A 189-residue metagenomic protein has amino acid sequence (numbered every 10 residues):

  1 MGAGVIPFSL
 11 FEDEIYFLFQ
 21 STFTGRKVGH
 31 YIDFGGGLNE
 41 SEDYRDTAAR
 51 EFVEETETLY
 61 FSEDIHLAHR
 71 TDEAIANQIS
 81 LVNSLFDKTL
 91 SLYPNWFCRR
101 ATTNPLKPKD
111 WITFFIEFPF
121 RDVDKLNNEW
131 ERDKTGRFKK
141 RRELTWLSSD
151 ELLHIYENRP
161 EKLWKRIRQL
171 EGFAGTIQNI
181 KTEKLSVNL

Functional and structural regions predicted by a protein language model:
M1-F34, Y60-F61: N-terminal strand-loop-strand
A3, G36, E40, Y44 (+2 more regions): Conserved aromatic-histidine-acidic binding/catalytic patches
F8-F11, V53-E63, F118-V123, L152: Short regulatory "switch" loops immediately downstream of catalytic or recognition motifs within protein catalytic
F11, F23, G37-N39, T71-E73 (+1 more regions): Short, solvent-exposed coil/turn elements at secondary-structure transition points
G25-H30, F86-L189: Nudix hydrolase/Nudix homology domain
D33-L90: The catalytic Nudix box helix
